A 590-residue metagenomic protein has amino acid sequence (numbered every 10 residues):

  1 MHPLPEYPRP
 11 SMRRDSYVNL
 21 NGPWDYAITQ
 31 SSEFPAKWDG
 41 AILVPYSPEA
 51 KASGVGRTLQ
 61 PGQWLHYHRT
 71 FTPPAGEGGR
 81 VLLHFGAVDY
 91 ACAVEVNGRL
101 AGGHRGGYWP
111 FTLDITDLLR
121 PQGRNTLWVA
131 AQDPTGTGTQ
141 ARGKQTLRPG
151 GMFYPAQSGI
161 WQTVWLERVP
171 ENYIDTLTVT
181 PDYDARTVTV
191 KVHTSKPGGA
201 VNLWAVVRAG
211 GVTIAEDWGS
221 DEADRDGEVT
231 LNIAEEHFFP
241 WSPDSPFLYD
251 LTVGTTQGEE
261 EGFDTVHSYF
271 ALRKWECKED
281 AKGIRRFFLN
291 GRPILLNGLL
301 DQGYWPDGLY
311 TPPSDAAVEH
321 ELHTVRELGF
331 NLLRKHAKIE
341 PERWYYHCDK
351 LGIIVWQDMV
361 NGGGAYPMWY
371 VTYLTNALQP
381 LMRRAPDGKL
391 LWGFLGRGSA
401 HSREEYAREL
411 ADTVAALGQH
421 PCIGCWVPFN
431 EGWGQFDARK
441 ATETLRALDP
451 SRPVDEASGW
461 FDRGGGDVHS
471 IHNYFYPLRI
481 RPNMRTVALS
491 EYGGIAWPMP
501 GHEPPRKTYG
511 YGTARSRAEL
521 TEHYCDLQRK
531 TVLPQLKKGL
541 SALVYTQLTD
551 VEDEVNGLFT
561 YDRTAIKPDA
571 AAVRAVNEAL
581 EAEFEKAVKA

Functional and structural regions predicted by a protein language model:
M1-H347, L351-V355, E409, G424-C425 (+4 more regions): Secreted/periplasmic carbohydrate-active enzymes, especially glycoside hydrolases
H323, L332-N577, E583-K589: Substrate-binding/catalytic cleft of secreted carbohydrate-active enzymes, primarily glycoside hydrolases
